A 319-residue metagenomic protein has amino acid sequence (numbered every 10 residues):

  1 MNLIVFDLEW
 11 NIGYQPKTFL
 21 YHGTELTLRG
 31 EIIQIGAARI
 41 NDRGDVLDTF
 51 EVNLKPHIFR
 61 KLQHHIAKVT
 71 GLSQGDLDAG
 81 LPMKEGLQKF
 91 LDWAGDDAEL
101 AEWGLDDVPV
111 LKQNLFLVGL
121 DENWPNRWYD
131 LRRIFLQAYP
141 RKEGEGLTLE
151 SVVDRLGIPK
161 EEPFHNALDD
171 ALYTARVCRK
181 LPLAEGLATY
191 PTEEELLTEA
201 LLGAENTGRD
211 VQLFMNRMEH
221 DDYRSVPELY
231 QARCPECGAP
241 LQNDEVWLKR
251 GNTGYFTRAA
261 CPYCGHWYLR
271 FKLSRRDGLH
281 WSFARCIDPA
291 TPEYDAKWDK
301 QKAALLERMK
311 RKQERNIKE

Functional and structural regions predicted by a protein language model:
N2-P109, T207-G208, W267-R308: Conserved non-catalytic scaffold segment of RNase H-like nuclease domains
F6, Y129, D169: Active-site flanking residues adjacent to catalytic metal/cofactor-binding acidic residues
W10-I12, R133, Y173: Short, glycine/acidic-enriched loop or turn micro-motifs at the edges of active sites
K61-Q63, A67-T70, Q74-L77, L136-L172: Active-site-proximal helix-loop-helix substrate-binding element of RNase H-like nuclease domains
E99-L105, V110-L115, L147-D210: Acidic, Mg2+-coordinating catalytic module of metal-dependent nucleases/exonucleases that use a two-metal-ion mechanism
L115-N126, E143: A short alpha->loop->secondary-structure connector
N123-L136: Conserved beta-strand -> loop -> alpha-helix junction used to position metal-binding or nucleic-acid-contacting
K180-E319: Acidic two-metal-ion nuclease catalytic site recognized across multiple nuclease folds, prominently DnaQ/RNase D-T
